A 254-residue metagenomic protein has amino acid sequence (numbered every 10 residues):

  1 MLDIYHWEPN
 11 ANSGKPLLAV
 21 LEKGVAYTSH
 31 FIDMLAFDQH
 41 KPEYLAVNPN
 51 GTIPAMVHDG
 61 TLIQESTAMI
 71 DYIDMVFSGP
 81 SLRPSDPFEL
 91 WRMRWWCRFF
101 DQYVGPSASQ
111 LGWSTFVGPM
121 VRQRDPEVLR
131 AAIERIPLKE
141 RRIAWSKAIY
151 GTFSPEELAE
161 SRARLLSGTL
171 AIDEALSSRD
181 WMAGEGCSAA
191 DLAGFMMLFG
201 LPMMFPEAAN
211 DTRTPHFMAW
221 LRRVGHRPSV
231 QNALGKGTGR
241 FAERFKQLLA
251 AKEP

Functional and structural regions predicted by a protein language model:
M1-P137, T152, L249-K252: GST-like domain detector, emphasizing the conserved glutathione-binding G-site in the N-terminal thioredoxin-like
M34-L35, C187, G239-R240: Positions that flank functional sites
F37-D38, D74, G194, F241-E243: Short secondary-structure boundary/hinge segments and terminal tails
F77, L176-R179, P228, G237: A general structural signal marking secondary-structure boundaries and capping sites
S81, M203-A208, Q231-N232: Substrate-binding/catalytic groove segments of enzymes that remodel or degrade extracellular structural polymers
V104-R222, H226: GST-like fold's C-terminal all-alpha helical module
D211-P254: Long, positively charged, glycine-interspersed low-complexity recognition regions
